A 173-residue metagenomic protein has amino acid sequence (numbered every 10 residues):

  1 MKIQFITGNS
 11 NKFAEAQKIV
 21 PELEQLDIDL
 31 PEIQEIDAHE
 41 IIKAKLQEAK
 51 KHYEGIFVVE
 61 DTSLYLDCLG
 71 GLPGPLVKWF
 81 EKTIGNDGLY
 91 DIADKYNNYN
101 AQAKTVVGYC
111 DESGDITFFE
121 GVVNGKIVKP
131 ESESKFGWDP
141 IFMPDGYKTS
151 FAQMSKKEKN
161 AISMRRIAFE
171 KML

Functional and structural regions predicted by a protein language model:
K2-Q4, N11-L173: Anionic-ligand binding patches
